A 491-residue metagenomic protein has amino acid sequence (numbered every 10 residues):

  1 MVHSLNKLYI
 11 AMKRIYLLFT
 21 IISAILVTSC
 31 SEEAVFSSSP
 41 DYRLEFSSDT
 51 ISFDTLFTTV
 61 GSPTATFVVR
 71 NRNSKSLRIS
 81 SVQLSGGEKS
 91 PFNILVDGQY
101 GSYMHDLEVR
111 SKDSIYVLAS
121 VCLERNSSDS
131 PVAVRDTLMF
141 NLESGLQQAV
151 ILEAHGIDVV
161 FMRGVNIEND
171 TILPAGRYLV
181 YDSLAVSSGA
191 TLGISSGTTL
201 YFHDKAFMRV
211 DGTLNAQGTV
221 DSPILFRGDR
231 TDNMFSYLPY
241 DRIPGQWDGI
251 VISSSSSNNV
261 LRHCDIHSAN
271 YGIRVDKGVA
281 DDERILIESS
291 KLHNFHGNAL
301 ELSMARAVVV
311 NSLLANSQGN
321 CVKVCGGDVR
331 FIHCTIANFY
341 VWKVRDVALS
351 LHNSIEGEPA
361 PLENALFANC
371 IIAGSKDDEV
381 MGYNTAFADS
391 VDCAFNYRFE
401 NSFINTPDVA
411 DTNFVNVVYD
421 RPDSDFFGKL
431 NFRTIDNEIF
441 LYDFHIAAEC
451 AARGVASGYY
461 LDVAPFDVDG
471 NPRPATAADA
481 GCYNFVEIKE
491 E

Functional and structural regions predicted by a protein language model:
V2-K7, M12-I15: Positively charged n-region of N-terminal signal peptides that target proteins for export
Y16-S23: Sec-dependent signal peptide hydrophobic core
L26-S29: C-terminal motif of bacterial Sec signal peptides marking the signal peptidase cleavage site
S31-F36, L44-T55, V60-S62, Y103-Y442 (+5 more regions): Beta-strand/loop edge motif enriched in small/polar residues
S62-P63, S74-I79: Short acidic/proline- and small/hydrophobic-mixed sequence motifs that coincide with surface turns and coil-to-beta
V69-N73: Asparagine-centered strand-capping/turn motif at beta-strand->loop junctions
S85-Y103: Short, solvent-exposed loop/linker segments at beta-strand-coil boundaries, enriched for Pro/Gly and Ser/Thr
